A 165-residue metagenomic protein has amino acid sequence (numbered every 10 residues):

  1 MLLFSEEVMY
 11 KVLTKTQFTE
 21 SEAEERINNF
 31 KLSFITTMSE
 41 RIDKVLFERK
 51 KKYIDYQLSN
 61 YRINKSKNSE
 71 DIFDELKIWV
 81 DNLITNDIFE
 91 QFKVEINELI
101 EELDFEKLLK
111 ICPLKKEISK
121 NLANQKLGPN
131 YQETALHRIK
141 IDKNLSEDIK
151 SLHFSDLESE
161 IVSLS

Functional and structural regions predicted by a protein language model:
M1-S165: Acidic, divalent-metal-binding catalytic cores of TOPRIM and closely related two-metal-ion phosphodiester/pyrophosphate
